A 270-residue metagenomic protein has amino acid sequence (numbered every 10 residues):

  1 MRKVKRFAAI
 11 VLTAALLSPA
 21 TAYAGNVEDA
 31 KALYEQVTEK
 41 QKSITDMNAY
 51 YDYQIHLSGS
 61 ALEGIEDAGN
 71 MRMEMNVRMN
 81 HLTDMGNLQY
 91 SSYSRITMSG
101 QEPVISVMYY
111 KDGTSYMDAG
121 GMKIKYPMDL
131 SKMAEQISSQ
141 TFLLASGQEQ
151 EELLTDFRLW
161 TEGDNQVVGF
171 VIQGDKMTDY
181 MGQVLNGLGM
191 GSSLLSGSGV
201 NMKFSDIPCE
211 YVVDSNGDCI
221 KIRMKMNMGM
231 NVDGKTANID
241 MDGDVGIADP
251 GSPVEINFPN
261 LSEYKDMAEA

Functional and structural regions predicted by a protein language model:
M1-R2, E74: General helical secondary-structure elements
R2-G25: Sec-dependent N-terminal signal peptides of Gram-positive bacterial secreted proteins and lipoproteins
A24-A270: Subset-of-secretome marker
